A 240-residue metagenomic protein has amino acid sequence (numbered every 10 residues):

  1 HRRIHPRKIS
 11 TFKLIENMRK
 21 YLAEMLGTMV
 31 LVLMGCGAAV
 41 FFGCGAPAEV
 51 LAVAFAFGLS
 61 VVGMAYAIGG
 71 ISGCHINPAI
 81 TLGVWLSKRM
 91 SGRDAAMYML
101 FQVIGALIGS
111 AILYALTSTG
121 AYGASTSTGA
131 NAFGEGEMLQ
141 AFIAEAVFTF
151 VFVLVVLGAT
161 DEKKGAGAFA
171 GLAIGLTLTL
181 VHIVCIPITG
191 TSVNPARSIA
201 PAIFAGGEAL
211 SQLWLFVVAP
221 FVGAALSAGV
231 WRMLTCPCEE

Functional and structural regions predicted by a protein language model:
K8-E240: Membrane-interface helix-loop junctions and terminal tails of multi-pass membrane proteins
